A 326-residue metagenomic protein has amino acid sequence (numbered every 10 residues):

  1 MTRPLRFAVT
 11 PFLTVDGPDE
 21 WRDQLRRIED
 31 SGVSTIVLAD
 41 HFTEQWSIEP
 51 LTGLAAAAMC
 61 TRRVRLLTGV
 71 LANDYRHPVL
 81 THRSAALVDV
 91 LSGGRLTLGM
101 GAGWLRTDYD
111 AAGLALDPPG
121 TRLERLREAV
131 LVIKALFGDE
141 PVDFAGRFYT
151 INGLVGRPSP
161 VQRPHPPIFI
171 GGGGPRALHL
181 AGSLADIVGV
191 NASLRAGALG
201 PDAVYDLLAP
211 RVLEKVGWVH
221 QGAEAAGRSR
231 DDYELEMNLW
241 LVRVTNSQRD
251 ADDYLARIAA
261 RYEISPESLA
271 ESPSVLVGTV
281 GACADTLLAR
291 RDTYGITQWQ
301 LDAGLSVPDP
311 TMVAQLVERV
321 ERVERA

Functional and structural regions predicted by a protein language model:
M1-A326: Active-site-adjacent structural elements that line small-molecule/cofactor binding pockets in enzymes
